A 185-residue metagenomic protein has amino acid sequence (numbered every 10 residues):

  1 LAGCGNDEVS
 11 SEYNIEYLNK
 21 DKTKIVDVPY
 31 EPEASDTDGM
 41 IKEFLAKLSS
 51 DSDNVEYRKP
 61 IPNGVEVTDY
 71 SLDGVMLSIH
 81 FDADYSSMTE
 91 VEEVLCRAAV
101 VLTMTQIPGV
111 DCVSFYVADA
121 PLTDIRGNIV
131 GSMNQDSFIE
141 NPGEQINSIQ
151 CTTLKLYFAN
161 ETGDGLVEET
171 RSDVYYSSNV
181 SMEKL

Functional and structural regions predicted by a protein language model:
C4-L185: Bimodal "functional hotspot" detector
